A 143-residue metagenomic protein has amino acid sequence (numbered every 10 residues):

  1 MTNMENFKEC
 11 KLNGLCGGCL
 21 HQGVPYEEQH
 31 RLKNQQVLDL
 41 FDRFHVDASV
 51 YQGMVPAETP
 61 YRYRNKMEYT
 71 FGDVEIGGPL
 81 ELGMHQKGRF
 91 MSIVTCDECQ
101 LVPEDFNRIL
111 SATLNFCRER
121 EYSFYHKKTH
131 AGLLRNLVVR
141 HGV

Functional and structural regions predicted by a protein language model:
M1-V143: Accessory RNA-recognition modules of RNA-modification enzymes
